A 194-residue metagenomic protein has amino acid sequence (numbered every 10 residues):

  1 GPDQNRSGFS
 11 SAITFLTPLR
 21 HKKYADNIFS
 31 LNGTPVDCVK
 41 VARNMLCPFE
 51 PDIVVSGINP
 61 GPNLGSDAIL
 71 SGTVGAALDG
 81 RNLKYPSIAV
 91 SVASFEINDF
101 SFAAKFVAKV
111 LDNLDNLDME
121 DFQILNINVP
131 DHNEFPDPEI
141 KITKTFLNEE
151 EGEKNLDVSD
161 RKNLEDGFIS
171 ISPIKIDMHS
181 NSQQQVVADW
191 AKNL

Functional and structural regions predicted by a protein language model:
G1-D3, N59, V92-F95: Short, ordered loop/turn segments at secondary-structure junctions
G1-M45, F49-E50: A cross-family phosphate/adenosyl-ligand binding-site feature
T34-P35, N59-P62, H132, I176: Short glycine-rich anion-binding loops that position phosphate/pyrophosphate groups of nucleotides and phosphorylated
P62-S71: Glycine/threonine-rich flexible loop motifs
L70-S94: Short, acidic/small-residue loops that bind anionic groups at enzyme active sites
I88-L114: Short, glycine-/small-residue-rich phosphate/pyrophosphate-handling segment
L117-E120, N128-L194: C-terminal accessory domains and tails appended to enzymatic cores
